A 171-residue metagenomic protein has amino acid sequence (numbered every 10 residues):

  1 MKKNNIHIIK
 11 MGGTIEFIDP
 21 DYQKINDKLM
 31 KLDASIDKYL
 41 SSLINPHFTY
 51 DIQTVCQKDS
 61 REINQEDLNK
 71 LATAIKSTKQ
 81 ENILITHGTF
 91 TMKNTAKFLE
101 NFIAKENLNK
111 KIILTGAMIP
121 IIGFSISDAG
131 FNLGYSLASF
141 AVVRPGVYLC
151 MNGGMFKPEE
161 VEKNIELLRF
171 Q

Functional and structural regions predicted by a protein language model:
K2-Q171: Active-site histidine-anchored catalytic micro-motif
